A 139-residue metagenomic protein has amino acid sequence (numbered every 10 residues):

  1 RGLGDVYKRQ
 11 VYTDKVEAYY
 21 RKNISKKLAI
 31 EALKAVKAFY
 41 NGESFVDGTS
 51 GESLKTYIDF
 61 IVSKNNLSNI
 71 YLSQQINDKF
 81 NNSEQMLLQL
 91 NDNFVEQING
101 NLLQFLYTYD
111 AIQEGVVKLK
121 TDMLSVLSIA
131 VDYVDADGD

Functional and structural regions predicted by a protein language model:
R1, E17-Y20, Y40, V126 (+1 more regions): Generic detector of bulky aromatic hydrophobic side chains
G2-Y7: Short, small-residue-biased leader/transition segments that mark boundaries at the very start of proteins
Y12-I30: C-terminal catalytic subdomain
S25, A29-A35, G115, L119: Stable alpha-helical elements in mature extracytoplasmic
L33-L102: An amphipathic alpha-helical core segment
S73-D139: C-terminal accessory extensions/subdomains outside the catalytic/core fold
